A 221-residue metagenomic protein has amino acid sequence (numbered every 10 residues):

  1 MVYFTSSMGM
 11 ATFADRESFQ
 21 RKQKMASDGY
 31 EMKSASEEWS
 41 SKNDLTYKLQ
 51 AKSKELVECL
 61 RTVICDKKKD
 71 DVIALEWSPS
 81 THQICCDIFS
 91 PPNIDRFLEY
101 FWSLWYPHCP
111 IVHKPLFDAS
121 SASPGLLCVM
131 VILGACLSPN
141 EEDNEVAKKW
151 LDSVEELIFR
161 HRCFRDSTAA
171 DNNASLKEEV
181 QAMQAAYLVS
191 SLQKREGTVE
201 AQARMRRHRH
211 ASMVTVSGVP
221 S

Functional and structural regions predicted by a protein language model:
M1-V129, L133, S153-N172, Q184-S221: Intrinsically disordered, low-complexity activation-like regions
H113, E141-N144: Short, glycine/acidic-enriched capping/hinge loops at junctions between secondary-structure elements
G134-N140: Alpha-helical support elements that line or immediately flank enzyme active sites and cofactor-binding pockets
D143, A147-D152: Beta-propeller domains
V180-A182: Extracellular structured ligand-interaction cores
